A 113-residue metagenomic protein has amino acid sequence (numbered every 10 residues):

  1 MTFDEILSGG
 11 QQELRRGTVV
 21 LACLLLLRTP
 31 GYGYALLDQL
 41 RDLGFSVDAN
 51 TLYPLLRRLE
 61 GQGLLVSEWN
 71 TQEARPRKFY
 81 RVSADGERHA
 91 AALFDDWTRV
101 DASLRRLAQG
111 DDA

Functional and structural regions predicted by a protein language model:
M1-Q12: Short, Lys/Arg-enriched N-terminal segment that forms or immediately precedes the first helix of a structured domain
Q11-Y53: N-terminal helix-turn-helix DNA-binding core of bacterial DNA-binding proteins
A49, R75-P76: Short, aromatic/basic-enriched loop-to-helix "N-cap" motif that marks the start of an alpha-helix at regulatory
R58: Alpha-helical DNA-recognition elements
Q62-R75, R81: Beta-hairpin "wing" of winged helix-turn-helix
P76-L93: Basic, amphipathic "hinge/linker" alpha-helix immediately C-terminal to the N-terminal HTH DNA-binding motif
A90-A113: Amphipathic alpha-helical dimerization/coiled-coil segments that flank or bridge DNA-binding/regulatory modules
